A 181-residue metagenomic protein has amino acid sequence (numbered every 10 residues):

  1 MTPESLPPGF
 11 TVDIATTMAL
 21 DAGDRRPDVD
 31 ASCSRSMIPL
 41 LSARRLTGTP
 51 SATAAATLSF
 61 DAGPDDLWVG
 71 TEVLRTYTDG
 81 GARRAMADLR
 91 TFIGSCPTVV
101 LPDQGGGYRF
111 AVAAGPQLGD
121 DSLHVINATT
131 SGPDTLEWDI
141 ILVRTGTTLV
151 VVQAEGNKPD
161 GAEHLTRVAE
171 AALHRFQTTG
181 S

Functional and structural regions predicted by a protein language model:
M1-E4: N-terminal low-complexity, Pro/Thr/Ser-rich intrinsically disordered segments that act as propeptides or flexible
V12-T130: A small/polar (G/S/T-enriched), proline-flanked helix-loop surface module common in exported/cell-envelope proteins
D65, D79-A82, T91-G94, D160-S181: Post-signal peptide N-terminal regions of Sec-secreted extracellular proteins
Y108-R175: A short, solvent-exposed beta-edge/loop patch
